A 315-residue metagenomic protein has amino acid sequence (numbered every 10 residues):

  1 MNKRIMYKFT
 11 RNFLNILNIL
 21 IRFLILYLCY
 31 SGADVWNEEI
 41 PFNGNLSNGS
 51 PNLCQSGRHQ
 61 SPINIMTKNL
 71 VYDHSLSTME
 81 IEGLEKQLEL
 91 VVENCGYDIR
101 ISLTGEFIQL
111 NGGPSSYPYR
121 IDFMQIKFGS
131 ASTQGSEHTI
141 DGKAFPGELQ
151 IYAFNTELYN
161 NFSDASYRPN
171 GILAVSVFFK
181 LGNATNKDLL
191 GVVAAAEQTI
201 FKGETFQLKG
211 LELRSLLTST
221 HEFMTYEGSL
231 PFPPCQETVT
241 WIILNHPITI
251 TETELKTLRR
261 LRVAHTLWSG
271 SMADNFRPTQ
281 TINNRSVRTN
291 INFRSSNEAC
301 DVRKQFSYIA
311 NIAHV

Functional and structural regions predicted by a protein language model:
N2-F13, L17-V315: Alpha-carbonic anhydrase
